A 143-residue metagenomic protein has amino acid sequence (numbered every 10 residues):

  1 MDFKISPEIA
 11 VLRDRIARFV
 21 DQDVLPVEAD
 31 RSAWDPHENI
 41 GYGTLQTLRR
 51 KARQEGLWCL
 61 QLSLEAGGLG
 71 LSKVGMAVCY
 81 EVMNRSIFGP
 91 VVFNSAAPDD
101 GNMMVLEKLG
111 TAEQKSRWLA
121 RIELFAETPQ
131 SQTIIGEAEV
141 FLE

Functional and structural regions predicted by a protein language model:
M1-E8, R13: Intrinsic disorder at enzyme termini
I9, V20, T111: Residue-level signal for inorganic ion chemistry
A10-A17, Q46, S116: Generic alpha-helical structural signal
R18-L25, A52-R53: N-terminal glycine-rich anion-binding loops that anchor highly charged ligand groups
A29-E143: Glycine-rich flavin
